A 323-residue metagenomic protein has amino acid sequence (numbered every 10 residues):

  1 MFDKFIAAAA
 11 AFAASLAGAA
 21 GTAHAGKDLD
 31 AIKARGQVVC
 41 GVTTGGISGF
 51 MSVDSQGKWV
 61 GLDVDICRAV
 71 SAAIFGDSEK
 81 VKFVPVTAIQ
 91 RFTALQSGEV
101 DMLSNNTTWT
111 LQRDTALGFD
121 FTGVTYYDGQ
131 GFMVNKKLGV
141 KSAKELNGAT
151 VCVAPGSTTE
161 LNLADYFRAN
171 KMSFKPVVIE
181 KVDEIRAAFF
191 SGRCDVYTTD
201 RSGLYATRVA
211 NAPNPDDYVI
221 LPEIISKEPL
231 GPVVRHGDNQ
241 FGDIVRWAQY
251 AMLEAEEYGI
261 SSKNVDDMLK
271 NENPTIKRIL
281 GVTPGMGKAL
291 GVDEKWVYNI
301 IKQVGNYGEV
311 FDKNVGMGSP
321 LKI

Functional and structural regions predicted by a protein language model:
M1-A9: Bacterial N-terminal signal peptides that target proteins for export
A14-A23: C-terminal segment of classical bacterial N-terminal signal peptides
A25-S104, L290, Q303, Y307: Extracytoplasmic small-molecule ligand-binding "clamshell" domains of the periplasmic binding protein/Venus flytrap
K33-Q37, S71-E79, Q96-V100, K137 (+5 more regions): Sec-exported extracytoplasmic/periplasmic mature domains
Q37-G49, W59-F75, T108, D128-E184: Bilobed "Venus flytrap"/periplasmic-binding protein-like clamshell domains and structurally analogous long
D65-I74, K137-V140, K144, A149-T150 (+3 more regions): Extended ligand-binding regions for polar small-molecule ligands
R68, A72, G76, K80-E145 (+1 more regions): Acidic, polar ligand-binding/catalytic clefts
V282-I323: C-terminal functional modules
